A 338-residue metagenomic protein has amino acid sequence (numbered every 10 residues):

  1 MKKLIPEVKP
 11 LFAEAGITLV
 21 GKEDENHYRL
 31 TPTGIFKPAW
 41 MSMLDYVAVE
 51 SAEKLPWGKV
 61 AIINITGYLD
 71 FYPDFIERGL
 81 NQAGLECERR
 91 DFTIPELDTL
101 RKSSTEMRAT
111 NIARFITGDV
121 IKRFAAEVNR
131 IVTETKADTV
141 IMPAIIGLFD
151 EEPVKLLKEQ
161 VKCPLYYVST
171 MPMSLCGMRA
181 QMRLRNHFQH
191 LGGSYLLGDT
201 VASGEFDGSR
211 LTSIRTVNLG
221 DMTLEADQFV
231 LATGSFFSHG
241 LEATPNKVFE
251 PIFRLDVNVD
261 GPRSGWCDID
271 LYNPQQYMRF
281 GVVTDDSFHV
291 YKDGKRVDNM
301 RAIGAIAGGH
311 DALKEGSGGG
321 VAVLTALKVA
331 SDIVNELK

Functional and structural regions predicted by a protein language model:
K2-Y68, I76-L80: Dinucleotide-binding Rossmann-like beta1-alpha1 core, especially the glycine-rich loop that anchors the ADP
D70-A83, I112-G204, G220: Helical element adjacent to the flavin cofactor pocket in flavoenzyme catalytic cores
E86-T99, E250-Q276: Central beta-strand plus flanking loop segment that forms part of the substrate or channel wall within the catalytic
R90-M107, M171-L175, V201-S203: Short connector loops at secondary-structure junctions
C176, N218-D221, A226-Q228, A232-H239 (+1 more regions): Glycine-/small-residue-rich beta->alpha transition segments that form the dinucleotide
R185, S203-T223, F229: Conserved beta-strand-loop-beta-strand element in the redox core of flavoprotein oxidoreductases
G220-D221, V257-P262, W266-D311: FAD-binding beta-loop-beta segment adjacent to the flavin cofactor pocket
H239-N246, D298, A305-K338: A conserved FAD-binding loop/helix module that cradles the flavin
